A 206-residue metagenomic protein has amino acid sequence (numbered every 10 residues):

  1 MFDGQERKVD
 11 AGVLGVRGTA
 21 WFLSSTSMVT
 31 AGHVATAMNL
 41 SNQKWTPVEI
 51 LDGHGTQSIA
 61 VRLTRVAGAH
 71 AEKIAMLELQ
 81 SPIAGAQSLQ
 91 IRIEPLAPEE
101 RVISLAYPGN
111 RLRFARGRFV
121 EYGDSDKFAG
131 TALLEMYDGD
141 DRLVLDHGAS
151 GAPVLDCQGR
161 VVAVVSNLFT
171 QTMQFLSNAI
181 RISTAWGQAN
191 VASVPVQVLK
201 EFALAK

Functional and structural regions predicted by a protein language model:
M1-D3, E49-T56, S81, A106-G109: Short acidic, glycine-rich loop/turn motifs
M1-G12, Q80-Q87, R111-A205: Active-site region of chymotrypsin-like
G15-G18, L23-A71, N167, L176: Catalytic-histidine neighborhood of serine endopeptidases, predominantly the chymotrypsin-like S1/PA family
T19, A37-S41, R62-G68, E78-L112 (+2 more regions): Active-site substrate-binding loop(s) of clan PA
A20, T26, T30, L77 (+5 more regions): Terminal peptide-recognition signature
T26-M28, A75, K127-A132: Hydrophobic residues embedded in beta-strands of well-ordered beta-sheets
H70-E72, G148-A149: Short, solvent-exposed loop/turn segments at the edges of secondary structure
